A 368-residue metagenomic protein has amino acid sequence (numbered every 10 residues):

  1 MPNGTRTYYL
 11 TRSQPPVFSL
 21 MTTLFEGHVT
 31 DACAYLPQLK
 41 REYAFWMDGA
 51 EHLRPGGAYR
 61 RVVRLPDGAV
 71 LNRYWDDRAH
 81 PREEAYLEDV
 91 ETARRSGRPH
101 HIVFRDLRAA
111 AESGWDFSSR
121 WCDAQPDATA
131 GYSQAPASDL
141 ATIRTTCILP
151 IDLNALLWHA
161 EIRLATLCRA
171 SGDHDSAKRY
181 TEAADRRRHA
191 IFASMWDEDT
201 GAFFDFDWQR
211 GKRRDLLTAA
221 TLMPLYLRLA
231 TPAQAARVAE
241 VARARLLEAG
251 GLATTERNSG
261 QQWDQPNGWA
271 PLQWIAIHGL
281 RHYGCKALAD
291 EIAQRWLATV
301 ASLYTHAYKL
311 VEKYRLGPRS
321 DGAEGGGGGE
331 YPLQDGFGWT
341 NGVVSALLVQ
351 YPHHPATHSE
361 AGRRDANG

Functional and structural regions predicted by a protein language model:
M1-Y35: Aromatic/His-enriched, Gly/Pro-containing loop or helix-boundary segments that lie immediately adjacent to catalytic
M1-Y8, A58-I151, H189-G268, A301-D365: Extended glycan-interaction surfaces of carbohydrate-active proteins
T11, Y43-A58: Extracytoplasmic mature domains of secreted/periplasmic and thylakoid-lumen proteins
R12, P16-S19, C33-L36, K40 (+12 more regions): Conserved structured core elements
V17-D31, A155-H174, M223-A233, W274-L288 (+1 more regions): Well-ordered alpha-helical scaffold segments within catalytic/enzyme domains
D31-D48, A160, S171-I191, A233-R245 (+2 more regions): Extended, well-ordered alpha-helical scaffold segments
A32-P37, R54-L65, S176-Y180, D199: Short, glycine/acidic-rich hinge or "gate" loops at secondary-structure transitions that mediate conformational
H52-P55, T166-S176, M195-T200: Surface-exposed helix-capping loop/turn segments at secondary-structure junctions
